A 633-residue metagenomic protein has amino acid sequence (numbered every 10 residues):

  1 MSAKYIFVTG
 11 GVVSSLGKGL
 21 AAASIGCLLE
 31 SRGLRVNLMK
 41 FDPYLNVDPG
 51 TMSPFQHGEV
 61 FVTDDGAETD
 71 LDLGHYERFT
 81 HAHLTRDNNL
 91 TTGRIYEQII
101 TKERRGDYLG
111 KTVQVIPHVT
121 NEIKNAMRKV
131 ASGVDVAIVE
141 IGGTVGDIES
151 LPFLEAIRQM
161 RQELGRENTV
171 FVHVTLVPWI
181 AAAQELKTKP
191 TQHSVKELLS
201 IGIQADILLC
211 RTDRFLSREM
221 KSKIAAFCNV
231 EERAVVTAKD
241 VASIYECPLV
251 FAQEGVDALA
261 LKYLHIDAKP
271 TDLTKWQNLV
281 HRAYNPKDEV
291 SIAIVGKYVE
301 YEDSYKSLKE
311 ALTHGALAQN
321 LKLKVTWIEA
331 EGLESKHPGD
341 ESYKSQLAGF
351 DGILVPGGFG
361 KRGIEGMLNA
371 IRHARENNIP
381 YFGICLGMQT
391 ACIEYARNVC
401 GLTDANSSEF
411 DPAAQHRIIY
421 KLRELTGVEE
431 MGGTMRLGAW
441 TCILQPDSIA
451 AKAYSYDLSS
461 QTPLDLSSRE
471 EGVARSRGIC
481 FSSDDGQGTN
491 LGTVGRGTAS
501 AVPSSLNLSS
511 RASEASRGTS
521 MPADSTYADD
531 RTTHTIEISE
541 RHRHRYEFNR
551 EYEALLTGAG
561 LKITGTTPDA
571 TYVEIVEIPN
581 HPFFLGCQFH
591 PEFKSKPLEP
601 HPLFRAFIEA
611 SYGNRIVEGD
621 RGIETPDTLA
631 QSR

Functional and structural regions predicted by a protein language model:
M1-K324, A330-G352, F359-G360, G366-H373 (+2 more regions): Flexible phosphate-sensing "switch/lid" loops adjacent to ATP/NTP-binding sites across phosphate-transfer
V12, G387, D569: A generic "binding-loop/recognition-motif" signal
L45-V47, Q389-C392, F410-A414: Short gly/pro/ser/thr-enriched loop/turn and capping motifs at secondary-structure boundaries
Y76, V119, R128, D213-F227 (+10 more regions): Amide-donor transfer/coupling interface in amidating biosynthetic enzymes
R375-A391: Repeat-solenoid scaffold signature
Y395: Conserved phosphate-handling catalytic cores of large alpha/beta enzymes
